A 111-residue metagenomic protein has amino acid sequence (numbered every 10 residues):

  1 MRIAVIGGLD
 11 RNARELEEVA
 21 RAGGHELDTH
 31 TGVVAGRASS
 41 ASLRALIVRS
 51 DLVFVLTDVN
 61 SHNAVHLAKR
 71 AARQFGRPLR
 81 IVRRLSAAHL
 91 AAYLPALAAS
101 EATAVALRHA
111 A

Functional and structural regions predicted by a protein language model:
M1-T31, A38-S42: Redox- and metal-dependent alpha/beta enzyme cores, enriched for Fe-S-associated oxidoreductases and cofactor-handling
S50: An anion/phosphate-binding loop that grips the pyrophosphate of nucleotide cofactors and donors
T57-D58: Glycine-rich, N-terminal phosphate-binding loop of Rossmann-like dinucleotide-binding domains
S61-N63: Short glycine-rich, flexible loops that bind phosphorylated cofactors or substrates
A72-A111: Ser/Thr/Gly-rich flexible loops in soluble cytosolic domains mediating phosphotransfer, phosphorylation
